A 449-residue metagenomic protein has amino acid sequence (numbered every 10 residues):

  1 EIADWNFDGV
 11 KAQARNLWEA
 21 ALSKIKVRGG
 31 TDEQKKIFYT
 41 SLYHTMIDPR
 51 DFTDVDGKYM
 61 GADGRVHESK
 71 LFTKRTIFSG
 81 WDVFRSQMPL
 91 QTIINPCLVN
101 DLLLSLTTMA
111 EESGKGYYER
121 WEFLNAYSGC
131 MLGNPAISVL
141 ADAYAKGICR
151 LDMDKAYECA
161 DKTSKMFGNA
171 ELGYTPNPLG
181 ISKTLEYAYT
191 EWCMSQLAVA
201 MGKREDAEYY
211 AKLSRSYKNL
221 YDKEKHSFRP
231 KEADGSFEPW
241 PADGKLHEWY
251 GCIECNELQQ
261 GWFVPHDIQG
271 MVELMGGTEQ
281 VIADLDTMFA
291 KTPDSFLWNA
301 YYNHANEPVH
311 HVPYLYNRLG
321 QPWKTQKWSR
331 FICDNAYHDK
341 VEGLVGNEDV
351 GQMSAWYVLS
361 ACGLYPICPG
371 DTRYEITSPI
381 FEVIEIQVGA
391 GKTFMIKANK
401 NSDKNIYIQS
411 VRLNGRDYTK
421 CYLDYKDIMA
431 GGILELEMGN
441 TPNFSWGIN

Functional and structural regions predicted by a protein language model:
E1-K74, T108, K115-G116, D154 (+2 more regions): Acidic/polar, glycine-enriched structural segments that form the non-catalytic walls/loops of the carbohydrate-binding
K24-G29, R85-M88, F123-Y127, F394-K397 (+1 more regions): Short alpha-helical segments and helix-capping/turn motifs at coil-helix boundaries
R28, T73-I77, F84-P89, P96-N100 (+4 more regions): A conserved hydrophobic secondary-structure block that centers on an alpha-helix together with its immediately flanking
G30-V55, I93-L106, Y127-E158: Carboxylate/His-rich catalytic cores and anion/metal-binding grooves
I47-T53, E111-Y117, G168, K218-F228: Secretory-pathway/luminal and periplasmic proteins that interact with or process carbohydrate-rich
K70-R85, I93-I94, G133, I137 (+4 more regions): Active-site core of glycosidic bond-cleaving carbohydrate-active enzymes
R120-N125, T175-P178: Short linear capping/connector segments at secondary-structure termini
K400-N449: C-terminal beta-sandwich/jelly-roll accessory domains of carbohydrate-active enzymes
